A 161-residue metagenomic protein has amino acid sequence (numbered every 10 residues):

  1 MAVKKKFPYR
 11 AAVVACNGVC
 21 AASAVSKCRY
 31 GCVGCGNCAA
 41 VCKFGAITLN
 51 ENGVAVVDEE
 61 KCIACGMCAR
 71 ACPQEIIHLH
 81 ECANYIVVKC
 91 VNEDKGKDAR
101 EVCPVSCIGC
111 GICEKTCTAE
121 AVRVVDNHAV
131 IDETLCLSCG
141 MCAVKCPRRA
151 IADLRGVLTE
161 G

Functional and structural regions predicted by a protein language model:
M1-T116, E120-R123, A143-G161: Ferredoxin-type iron-sulfur electron-transfer modules and their immediate structural context
A129: Glycan-recognition and catalytic cores of secretory/periplasmic carbohydrate-active enzymes
